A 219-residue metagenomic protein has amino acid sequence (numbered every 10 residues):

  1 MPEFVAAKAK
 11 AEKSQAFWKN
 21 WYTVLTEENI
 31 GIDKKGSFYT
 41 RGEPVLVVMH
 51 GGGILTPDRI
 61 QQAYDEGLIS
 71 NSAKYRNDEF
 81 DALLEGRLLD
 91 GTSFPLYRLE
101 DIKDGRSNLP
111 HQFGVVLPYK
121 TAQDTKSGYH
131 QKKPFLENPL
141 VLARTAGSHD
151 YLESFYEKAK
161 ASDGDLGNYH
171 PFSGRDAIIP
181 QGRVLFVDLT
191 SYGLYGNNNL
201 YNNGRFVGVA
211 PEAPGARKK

Functional and structural regions predicted by a protein language model:
P2-K219: A binding-site-centric feature that preferentially detects glycan-recognition modules on secreted/surface proteins
